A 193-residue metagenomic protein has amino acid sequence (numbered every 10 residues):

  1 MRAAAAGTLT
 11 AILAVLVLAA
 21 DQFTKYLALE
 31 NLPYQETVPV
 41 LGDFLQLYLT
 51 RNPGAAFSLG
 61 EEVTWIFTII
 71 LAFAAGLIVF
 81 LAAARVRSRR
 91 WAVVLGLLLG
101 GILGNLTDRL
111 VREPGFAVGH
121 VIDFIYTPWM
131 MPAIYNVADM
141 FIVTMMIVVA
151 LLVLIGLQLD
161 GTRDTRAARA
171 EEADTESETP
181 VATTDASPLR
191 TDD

Functional and structural regions predicted by a protein language model:
M1-D193: Alpha-helical transmembrane bundles and membrane-interface segments of multipass inner-membrane proteins
